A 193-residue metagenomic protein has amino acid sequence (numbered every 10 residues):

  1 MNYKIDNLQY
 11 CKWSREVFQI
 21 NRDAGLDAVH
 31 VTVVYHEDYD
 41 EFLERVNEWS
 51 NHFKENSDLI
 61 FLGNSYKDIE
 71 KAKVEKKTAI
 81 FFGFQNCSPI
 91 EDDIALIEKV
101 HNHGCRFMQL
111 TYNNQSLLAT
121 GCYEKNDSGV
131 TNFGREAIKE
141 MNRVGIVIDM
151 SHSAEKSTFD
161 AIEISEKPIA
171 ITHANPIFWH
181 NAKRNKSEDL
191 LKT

Functional and structural regions predicted by a protein language model:
M1-N132, I177, N181-K192: N-terminal hydrophobic targeting/anchoring segments and the immediately downstream early-domain regions of hydrolases
F133-T193: Catalytic pocket-lining loop regions of alpha/beta-barrel enzymes, especially the amidohydrolase/enolase/GH5 lineages
